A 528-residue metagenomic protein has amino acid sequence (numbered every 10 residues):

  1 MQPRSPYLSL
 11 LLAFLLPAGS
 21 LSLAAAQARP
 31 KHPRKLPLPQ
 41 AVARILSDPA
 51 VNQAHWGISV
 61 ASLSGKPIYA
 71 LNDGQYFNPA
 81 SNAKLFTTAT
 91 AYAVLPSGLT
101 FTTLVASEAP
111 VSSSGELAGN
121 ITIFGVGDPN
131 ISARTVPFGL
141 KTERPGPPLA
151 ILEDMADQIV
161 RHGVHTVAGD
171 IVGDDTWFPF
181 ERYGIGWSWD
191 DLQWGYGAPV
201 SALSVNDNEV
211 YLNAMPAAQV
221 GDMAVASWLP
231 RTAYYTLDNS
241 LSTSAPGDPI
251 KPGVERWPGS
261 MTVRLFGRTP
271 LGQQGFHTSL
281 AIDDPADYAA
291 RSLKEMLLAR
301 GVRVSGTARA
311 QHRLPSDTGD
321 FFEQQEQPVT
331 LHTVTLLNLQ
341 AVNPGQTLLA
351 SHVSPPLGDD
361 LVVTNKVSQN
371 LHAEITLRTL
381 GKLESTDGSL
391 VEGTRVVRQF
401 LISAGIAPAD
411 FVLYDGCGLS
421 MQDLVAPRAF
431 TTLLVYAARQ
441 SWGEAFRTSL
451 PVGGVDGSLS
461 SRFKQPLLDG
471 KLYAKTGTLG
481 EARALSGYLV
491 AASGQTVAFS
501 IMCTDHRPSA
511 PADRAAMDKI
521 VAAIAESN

Functional and structural regions predicted by a protein language model:
M1-L11: Bacterial N-terminal signal peptides that target proteins for export
S9-S20: Bacterial N-terminal signal peptides
L21-A26: Sec/Tat signal peptide C-region and signal peptidase I cleavage site
Q27-S47, A93-P408, A515, A523-S527: Conserved serine DD-peptidase/penicillin-binding transpeptidase domain and beta-lactam-recognizing active-site
S47-L71, R309: A short, well-structured edge-of-sheet supersecondary motif
G65, K84-A91, I171, L203 (+6 more regions): Residue-level preference for non-acidic, small/hydrophobic
I68-A70, A150, I159, V367-N370 (+1 more regions): Small-residue-rich helix-loop
A70-T90: Short active-site loop at a secondary-structure junction that contains or immediately precedes the catalytic residue(s)
